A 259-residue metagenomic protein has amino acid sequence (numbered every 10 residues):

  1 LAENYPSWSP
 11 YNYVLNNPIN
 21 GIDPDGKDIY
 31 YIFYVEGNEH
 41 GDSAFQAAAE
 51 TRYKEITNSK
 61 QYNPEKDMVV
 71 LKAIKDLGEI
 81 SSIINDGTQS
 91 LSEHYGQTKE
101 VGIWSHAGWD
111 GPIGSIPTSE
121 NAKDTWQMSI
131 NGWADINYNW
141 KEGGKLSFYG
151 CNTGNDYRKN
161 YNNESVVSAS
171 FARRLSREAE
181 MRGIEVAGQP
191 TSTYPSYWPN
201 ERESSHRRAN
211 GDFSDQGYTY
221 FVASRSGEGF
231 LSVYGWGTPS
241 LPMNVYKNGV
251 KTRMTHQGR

Functional and structural regions predicted by a protein language model:
L1-I29: Short turn/helix-capping motifs enriched in Asx and small/polar residues
W8, A44-T51, V166, S170: Generic recognition of short, well-ordered alpha-helical segments
W8, G78-D86, S196-E201: Short, solvent-exposed polar/charged micro-motifs at secondary-structure junctions
D28, K75, T193: Residue-level detector of flexible, active-site-proximal loop/helix-junction positions within diverse enzyme catalytic
I32-Y34: Short internal beta-strands
E36-H40, A44-R158, V233, T238 (+1 more regions): Catalytic-core segments of thiol-dependent peptidases
K145-R259: Active-site-proximal C-terminal subdomain of hydrolase catalytic domains
